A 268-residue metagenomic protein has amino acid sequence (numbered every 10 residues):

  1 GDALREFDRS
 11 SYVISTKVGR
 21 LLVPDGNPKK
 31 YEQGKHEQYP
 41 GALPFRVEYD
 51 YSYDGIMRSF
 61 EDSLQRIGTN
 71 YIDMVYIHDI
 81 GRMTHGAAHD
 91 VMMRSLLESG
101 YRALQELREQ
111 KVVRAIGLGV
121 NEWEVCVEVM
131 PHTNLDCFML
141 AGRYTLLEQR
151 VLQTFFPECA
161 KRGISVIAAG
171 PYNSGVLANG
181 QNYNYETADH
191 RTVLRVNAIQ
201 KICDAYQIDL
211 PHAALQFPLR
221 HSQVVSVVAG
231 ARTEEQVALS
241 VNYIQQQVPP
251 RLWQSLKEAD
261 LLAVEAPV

Functional and structural regions predicted by a protein language model:
G1-D25, K29-Q33: N-terminal binding-site loop/beta-alpha segment at the start of enzyme catalytic domains that lines or forms
G1-R9, G68, V129-T133, E158-K161: Acidic (Asp/Glu)-rich catalytic clusters
R9-Y12, N70-M74, A115, D136-C137 (+1 more regions): Short acidic capping loops at alpha-helix termini that bridge into adjacent secondary structure
S15-K17, I77, L118: Short glycine/serine/threonine-enriched helix-capping/active-site loop that flanks the nucleotide-sugar donor pocket
G26-R46: Short acidic, low-complexity segments enriched in Ser/Thr/Gly/Pro
G41-M57: Active-site mouth loops of central-metabolism enzymes
G55-Y76, E106-L107: CE4/NodB-like, metal-dependent polysaccharide N-deacetylase domain that modifies extracellular/periplasmic N-acetylated
E61, I80-P267: Beta/alpha (TIM)-barrel catalytic core signal, keyed to glycine-rich beta->alpha loops juxtaposed to Asp/Glu that bind
